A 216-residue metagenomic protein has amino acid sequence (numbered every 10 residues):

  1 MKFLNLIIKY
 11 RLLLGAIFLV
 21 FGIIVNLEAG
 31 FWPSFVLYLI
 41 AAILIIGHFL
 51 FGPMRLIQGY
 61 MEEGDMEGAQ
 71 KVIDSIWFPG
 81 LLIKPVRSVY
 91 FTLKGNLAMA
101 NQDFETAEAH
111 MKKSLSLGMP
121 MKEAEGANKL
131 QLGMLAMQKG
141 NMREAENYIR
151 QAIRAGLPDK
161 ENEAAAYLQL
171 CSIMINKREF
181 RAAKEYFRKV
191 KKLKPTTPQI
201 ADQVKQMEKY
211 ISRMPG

Functional and structural regions predicted by a protein language model:
F3, A183-G216: Terminal, low-structured helical/coil segments at or just beyond the last alpha-helical repeat
V36-E63: Transmembrane alpha-helices and immediately adjacent membrane-cytoplasm interface residues in multi-pass integral
I45, L82-V86, P120-K122, P158-E161 (+1 more regions): Short coil/turn linker motifs that delimit alpha-helical repeat modules in TPR/alpha-solenoid proteins
R55, V86, T92-L93, A124-M134 (+2 more regions): "A position-specific structural signal for the A-helix of alpha-solenoid helical repeats
D74-F78, K112-G118, R150-G156, K189-L193: Amphipathic alpha-helical segments of tetratricopeptide repeats
